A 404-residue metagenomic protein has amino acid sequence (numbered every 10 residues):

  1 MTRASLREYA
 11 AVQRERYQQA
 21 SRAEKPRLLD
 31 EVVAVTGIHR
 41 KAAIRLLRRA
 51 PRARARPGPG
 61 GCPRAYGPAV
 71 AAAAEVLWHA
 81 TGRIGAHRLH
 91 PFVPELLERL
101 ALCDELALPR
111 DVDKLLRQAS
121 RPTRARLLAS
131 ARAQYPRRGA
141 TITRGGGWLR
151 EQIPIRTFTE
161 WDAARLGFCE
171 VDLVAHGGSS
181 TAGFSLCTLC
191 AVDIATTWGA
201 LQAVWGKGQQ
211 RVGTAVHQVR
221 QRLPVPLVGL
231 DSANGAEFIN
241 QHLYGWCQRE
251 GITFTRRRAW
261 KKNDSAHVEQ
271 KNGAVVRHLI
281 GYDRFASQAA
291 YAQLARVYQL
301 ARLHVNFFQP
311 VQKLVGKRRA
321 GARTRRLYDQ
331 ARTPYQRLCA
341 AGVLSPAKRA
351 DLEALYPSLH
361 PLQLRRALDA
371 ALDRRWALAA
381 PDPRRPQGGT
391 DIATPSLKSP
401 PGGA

Functional and structural regions predicted by a protein language model:
M1-G229, N234-N263, H267-A404: Secondary-structure boundary/capping micro-motif
